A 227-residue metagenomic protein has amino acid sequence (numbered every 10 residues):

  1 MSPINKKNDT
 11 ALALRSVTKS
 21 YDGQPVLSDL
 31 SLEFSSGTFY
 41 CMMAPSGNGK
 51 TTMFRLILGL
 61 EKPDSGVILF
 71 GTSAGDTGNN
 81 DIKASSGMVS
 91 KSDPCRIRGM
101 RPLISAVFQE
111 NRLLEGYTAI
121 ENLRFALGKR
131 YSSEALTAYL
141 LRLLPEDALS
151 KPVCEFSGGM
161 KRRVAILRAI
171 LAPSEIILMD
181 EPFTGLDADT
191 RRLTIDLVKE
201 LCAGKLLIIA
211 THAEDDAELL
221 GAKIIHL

Functional and structural regions predicted by a protein language model:
M43-P45: The feature captures the beta-strand-to-loop junction immediately N-terminal to the Walker
L58: Helix-to-loop junction immediately C-terminal to a conserved catalytic motif
Y131-A148: Conserved ABC ATPase "signature" region
P152-F156, M160: Conserved ABC ATPase signature
I166: Hydrophobic anchor residue at the start of the ABC signature
I177-E181: Catalytic Walker B motif of ABC-type/P-loop ATPase nucleotide-binding domains
A188-D189: Helix N-cap at the start of a conserved alpha-helix in ABC-type nucleotide-binding domains
